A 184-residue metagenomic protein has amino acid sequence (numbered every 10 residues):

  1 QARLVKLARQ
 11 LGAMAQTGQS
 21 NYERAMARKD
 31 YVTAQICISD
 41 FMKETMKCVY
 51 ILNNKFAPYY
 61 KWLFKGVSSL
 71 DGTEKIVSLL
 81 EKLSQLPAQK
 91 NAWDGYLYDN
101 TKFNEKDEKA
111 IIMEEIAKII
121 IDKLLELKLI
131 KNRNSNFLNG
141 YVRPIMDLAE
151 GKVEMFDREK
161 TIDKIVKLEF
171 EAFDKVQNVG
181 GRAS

Functional and structural regions predicted by a protein language model:
Q1-D163: Conserved nucleotidyltransferase catalytic core and NTase-mimicking acidic/glycine-rich helix/loop elements in nucleic
K160-S184: Extended, compositionally biased alpha-helical segments that mediate assembly or anchoring
